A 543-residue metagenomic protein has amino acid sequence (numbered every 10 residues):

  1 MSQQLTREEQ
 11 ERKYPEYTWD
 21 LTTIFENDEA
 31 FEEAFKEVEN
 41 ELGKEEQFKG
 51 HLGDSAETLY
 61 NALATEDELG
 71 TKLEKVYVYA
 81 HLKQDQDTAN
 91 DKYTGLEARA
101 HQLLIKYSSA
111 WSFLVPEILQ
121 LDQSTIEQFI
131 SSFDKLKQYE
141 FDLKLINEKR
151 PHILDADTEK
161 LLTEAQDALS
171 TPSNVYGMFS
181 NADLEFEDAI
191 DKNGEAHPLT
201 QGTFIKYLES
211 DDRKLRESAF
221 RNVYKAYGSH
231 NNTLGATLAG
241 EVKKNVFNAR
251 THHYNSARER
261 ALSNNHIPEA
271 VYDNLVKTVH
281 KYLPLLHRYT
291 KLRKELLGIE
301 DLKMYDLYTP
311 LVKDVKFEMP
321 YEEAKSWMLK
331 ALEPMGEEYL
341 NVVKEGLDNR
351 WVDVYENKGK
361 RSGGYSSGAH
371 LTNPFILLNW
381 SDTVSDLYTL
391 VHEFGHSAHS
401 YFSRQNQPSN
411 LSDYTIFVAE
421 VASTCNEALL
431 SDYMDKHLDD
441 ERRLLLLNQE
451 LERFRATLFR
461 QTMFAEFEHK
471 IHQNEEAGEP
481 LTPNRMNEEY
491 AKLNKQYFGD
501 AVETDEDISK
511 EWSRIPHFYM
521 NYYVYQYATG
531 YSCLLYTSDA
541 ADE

Functional and structural regions predicted by a protein language model:
M1-D314, K325: A well-structured
D314-H370, T383-V384: Auxiliary, metal-adjacent structural segments of Zn-dependent hydrolase domains
L377-L390: Short pre-active-site segment immediately N-terminal to the catalytic Zn-binding motif
T389, E393, S397: Catalytic glutamate of the conserved HExxH
S400-V421: Post-HEXXH active-site segment of zinc metalloproteases
Y414-D440, A456, G530: Post-HExxH zinc-binding segment in Zn-dependent metallohydrolases
K436-I515: Long, amphipathic alpha-helical stalk/connector segments used for oligomerization, subunit docking, or mechanical
Y536-E543: Conserved small/polar residues in nucleotide/adenosyl-binding loops
